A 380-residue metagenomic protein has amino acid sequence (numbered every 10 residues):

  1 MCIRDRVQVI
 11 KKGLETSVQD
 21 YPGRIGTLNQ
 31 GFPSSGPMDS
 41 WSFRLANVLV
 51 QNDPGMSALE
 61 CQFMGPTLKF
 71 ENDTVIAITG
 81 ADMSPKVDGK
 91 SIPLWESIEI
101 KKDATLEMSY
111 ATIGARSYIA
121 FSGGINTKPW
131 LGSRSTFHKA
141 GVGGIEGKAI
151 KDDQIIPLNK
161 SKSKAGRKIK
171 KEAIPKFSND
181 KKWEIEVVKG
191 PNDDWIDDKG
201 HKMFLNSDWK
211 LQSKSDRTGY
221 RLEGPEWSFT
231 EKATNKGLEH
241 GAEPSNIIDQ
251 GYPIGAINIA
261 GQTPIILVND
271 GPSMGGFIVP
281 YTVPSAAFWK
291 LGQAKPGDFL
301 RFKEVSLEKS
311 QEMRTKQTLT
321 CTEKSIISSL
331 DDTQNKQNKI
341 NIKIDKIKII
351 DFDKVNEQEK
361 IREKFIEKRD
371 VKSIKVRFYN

Functional and structural regions predicted by a protein language model:
R4-N380: Conserved "landmark" site that anchors the functional core of diverse proteins
